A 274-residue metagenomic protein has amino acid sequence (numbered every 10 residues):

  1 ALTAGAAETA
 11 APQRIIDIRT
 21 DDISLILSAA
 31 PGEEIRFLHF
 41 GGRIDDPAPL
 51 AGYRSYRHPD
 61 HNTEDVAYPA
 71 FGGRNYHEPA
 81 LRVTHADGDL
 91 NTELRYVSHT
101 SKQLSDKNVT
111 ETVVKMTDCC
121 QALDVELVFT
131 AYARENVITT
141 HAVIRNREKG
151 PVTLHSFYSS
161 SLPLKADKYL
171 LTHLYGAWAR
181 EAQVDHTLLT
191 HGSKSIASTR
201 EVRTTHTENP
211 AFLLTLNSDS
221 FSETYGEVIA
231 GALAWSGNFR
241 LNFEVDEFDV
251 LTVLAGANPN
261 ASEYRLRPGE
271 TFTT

Functional and structural regions predicted by a protein language model:
A4-P12: Boundary at the C-terminal end of the N-terminal hydrophobic targeting segment
Q13-I18, I23-I26, E33-E244, N260-S262: Polysaccharide-binding surfaces and accessory modules of carbohydrate-active proteins
F248-N260: Short, structured beta-strand/loop micro-motifs enriched in basic residues and often containing a Trp
